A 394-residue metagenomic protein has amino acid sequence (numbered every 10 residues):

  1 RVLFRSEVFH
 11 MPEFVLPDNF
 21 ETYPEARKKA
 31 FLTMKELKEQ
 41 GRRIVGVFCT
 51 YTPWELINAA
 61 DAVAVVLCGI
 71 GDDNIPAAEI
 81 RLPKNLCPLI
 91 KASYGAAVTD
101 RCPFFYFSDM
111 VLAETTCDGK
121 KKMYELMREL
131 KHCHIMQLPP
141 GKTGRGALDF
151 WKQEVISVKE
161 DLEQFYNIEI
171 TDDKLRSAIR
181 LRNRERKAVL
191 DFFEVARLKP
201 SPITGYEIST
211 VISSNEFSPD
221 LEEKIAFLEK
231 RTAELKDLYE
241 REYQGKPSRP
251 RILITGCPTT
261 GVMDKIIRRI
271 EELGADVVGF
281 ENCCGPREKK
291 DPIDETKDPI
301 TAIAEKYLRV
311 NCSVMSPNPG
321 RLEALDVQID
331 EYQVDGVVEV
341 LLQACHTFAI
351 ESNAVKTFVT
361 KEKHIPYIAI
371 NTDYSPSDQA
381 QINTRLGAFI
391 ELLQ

Functional and structural regions predicted by a protein language model:
R1-L3: Short, small-residue-biased leader/transition segments that mark boundaries at the very start of proteins
V8-R43, I156, E160-K289: A charged, amphipathic alpha-helical module
G46, Y51-R101, D109, T116 (+1 more regions): An N-terminal, globular interaction/scaffold subdomain
N58-I70, A77-A78, L253, C257-Q328: Redox- and metal-dependent alpha/beta enzyme cores, enriched for Fe-S-associated oxidoreductases and cofactor-handling
Y94-Q164: Acidic/His-rich segments in extracytoplasmic proteins that coordinate ligands and/or metal ions
A97, S316-Q333, E351-A354: A short, acidic, amphipathic alpha-helical segment used as a generic capping/interface helix at domain edges
K122, C345-E351: Glycine/threonine-rich flexible loop motifs
N353-Q394: Peripheral docking tails and interdomain loops at the edges of cofactor- or intermediate-handling domains
